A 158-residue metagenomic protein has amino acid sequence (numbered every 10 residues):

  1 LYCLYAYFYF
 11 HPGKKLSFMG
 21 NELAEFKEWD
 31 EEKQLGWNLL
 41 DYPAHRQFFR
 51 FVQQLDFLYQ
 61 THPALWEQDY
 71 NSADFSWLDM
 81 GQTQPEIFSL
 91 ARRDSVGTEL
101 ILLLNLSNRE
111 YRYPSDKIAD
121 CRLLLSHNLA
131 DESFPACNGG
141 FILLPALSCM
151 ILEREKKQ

Functional and structural regions predicted by a protein language model:
Y2, Y7-S17, N21-Q158: Carbohydrate-interacting/catalytic domains
